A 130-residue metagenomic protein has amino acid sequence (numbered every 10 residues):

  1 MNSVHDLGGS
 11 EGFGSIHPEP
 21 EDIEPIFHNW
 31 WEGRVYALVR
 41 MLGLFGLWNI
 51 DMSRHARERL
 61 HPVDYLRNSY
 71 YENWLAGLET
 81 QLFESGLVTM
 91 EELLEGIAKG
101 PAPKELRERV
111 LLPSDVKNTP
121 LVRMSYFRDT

Functional and structural regions predicted by a protein language model:
M1-T130: A charge-rich, low-complexity, intrinsically flexible signal that marks solvent-exposed coils, linkers, repeats
